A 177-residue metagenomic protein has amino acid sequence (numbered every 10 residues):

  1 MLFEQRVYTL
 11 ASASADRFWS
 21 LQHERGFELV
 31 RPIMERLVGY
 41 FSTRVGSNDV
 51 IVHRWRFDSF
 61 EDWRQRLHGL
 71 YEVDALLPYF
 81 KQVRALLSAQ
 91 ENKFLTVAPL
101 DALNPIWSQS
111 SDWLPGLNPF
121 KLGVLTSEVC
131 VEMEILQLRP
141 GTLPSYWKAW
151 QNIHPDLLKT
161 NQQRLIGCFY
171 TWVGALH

Functional and structural regions predicted by a protein language model:
E4, Q90, E132: A broad, low-specificity signal marking well-ordered, structured residues that form hydrophobic/aromatic
R6, H53-W55: Conserved RNP beta-strands of RNA recognition motif
V7-R17, A102, Q109-H177: Surface-exposed interaction/gating patches
D16-G39, G46-S47, R56-L100, A149-I166 (+1 more regions): An amphipathic, aromatic/His-enriched active-site/gating alpha helix that lines ligand/cofactor pockets
S42-T43, T171: Short beta-strand micro-motifs enriched in acidic
V50: Conserved catalytic motifs of the protein kinase core domain
